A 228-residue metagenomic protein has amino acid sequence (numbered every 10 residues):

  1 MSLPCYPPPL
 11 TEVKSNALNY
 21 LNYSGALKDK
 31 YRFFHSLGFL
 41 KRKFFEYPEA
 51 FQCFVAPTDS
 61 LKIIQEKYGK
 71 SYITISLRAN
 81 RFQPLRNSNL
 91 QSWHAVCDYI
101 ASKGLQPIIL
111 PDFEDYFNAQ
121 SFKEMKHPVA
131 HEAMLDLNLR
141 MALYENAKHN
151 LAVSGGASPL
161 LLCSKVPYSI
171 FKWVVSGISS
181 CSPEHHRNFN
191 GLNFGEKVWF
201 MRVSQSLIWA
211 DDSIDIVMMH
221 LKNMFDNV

Functional and structural regions predicted by a protein language model:
M1-L10, A17-Y20, A119-E132, H185-N188: Active-site regions of enzymes building and remodeling cell-envelope glycoconjugates
Y6-T74, A79: A nucleotide-sugar donor-handling region in carbohydrate enzymes
I73-R81, L90-L137: Catalytic donor nucleotide-activated moiety binding site of glycosyltransferases and closely related
R78-F82, E114-Y116, G156-S158, V174-G177: Short, solvent-exposed loop/turn segments at secondary-structure junctions
Y99, A142-L143, L160-C163: Hydrophobic/aromatic ligand-binding patch that stacks against planar heteroaromatic rings of cofactors or nucleotides
E145-L151: Acidic donor-binding loop of glycosyltransferase active sites
P159-V228: Nucleotide-sugar donor-binding patch of glycosyltransferase catalytic domains
